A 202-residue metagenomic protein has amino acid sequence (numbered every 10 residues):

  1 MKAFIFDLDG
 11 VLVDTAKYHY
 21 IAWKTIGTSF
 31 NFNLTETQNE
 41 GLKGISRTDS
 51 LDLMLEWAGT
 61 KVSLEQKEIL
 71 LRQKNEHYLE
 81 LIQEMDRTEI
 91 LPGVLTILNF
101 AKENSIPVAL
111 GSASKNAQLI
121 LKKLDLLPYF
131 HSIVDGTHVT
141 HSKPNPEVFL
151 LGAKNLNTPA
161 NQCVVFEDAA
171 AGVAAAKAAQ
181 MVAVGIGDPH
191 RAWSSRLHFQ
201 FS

Functional and structural regions predicted by a protein language model:
M1-A3, L95, N99-K102, S114-S202: Asp-based, Mg2+/Mn2+-dependent phosphohydrolase catalytic module
M1-E40: Active-site neighborhood of HAD-like aspartate-dependent phosphohydrolases
L12, I90, L110, H141 (+1 more regions): Conserved SAM-binding loop
Y20-I21, T48, Q118: Short, surface-exposed alpha-helical segments at coil->helix boundaries
F32-L34, T60, L126, N157-T158: Helix N-cap/coil-helix junction residues
G44-L81, F100: A metal-dependent, Asp-based hydrolase signature
E80-V108: Short, acidic loop-to-helix structural element flanking the phosphoryl-transfer center in phosphate-processing enzymes
